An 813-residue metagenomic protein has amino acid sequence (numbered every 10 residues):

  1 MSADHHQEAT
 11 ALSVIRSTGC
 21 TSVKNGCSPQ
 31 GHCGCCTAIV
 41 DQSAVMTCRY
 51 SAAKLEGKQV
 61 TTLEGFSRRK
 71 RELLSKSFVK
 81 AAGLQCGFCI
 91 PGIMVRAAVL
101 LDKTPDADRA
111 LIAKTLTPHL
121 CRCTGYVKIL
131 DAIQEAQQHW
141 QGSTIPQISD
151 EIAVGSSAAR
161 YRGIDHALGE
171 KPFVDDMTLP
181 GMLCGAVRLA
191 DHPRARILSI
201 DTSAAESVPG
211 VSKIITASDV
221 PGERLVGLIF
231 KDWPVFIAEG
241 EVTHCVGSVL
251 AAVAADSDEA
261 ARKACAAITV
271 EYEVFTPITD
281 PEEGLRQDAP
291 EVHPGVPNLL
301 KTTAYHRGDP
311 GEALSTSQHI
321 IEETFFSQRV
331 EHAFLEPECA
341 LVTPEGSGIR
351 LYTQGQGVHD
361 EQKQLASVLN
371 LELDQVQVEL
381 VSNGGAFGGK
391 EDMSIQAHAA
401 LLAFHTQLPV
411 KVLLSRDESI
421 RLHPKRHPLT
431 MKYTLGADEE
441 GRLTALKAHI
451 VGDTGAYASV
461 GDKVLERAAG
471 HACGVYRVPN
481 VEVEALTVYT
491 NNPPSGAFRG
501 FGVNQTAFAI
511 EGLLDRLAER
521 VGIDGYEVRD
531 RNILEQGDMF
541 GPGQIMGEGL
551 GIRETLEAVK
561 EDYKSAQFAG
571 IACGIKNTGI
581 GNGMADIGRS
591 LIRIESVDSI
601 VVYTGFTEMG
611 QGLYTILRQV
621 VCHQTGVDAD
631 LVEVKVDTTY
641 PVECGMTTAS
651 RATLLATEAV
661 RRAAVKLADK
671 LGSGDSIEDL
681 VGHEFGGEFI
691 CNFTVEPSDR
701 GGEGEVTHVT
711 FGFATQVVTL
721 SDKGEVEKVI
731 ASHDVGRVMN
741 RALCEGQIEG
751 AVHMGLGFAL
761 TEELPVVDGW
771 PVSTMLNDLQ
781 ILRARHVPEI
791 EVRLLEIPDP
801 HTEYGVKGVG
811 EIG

Functional and structural regions predicted by a protein language model:
M1-Q147, N582: Signature of N-terminal electron-transfer/Fe-S-associated modules in redox systems
S28, C33, K128, I133-L183 (+8 more regions): Cofactor-centric catalytic regions
Q59, G210-K213, Q375, E440 (+1 more regions): Glycine-centered tight turns that cap/initiate beta-strands
C123, G240-V242, E372-E379, F404-S415 (+1 more regions): Conserved catalytic cysteine-centered active-site region of acyl-thioester-dependent Claisen-condensing enzymes
Q137-T302, I320, H405, T774: Flexible, low-hydrophobicity surface segments
F230-F236, G452, V481-L486, L591 (+2 more regions): Flexible glycine/proline-rich, aromatic-decorated loop/lid segments
F387-E391, T506, G750-L760, V806-G813: Conserved phosphate/anionic-ligand binding catalytic regions in large, soluble enzymes, centered on
D462-Q505, G588-R589, E595-V597, H623-L631 (+1 more regions): Internal glycine-rich alpha/beta core junctions
